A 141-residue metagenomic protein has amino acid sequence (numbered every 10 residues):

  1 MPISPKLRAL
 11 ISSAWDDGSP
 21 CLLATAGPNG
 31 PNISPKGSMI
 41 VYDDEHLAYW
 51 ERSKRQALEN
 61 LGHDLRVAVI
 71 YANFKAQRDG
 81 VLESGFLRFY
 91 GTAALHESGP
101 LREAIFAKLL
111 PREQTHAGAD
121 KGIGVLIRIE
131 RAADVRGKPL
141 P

Functional and structural regions predicted by a protein language model:
M1-P141: Binding-site signature for planar aromatic cofactors or substrates
